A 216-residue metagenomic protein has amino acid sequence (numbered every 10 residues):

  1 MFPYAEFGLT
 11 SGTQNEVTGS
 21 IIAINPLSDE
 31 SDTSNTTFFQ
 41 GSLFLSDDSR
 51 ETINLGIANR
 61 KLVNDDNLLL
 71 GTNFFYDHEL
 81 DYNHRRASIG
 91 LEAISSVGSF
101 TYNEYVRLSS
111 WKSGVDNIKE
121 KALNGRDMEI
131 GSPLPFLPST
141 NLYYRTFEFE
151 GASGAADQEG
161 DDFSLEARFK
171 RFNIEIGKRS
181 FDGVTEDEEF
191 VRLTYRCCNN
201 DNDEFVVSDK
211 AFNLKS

Functional and structural regions predicted by a protein language model:
M1, L108-A155, D162, E166-S216: Flexible, glycine-rich linker and terminal segments associated with outer-membrane beta-barrel/transport systems
M1-S28: Short glycine/proline- and aromatic-enriched beta-strand/turn motifs that initiate or cap beta-hairpins
F2-S11, S34-S46, L68-E79, I89 (+4 more regions): Transmembrane beta-strand segments that form the barrel wall of outer-membrane beta-barrel proteins
P3, V17-S20, I53-L62, N67-Y76: A structural/positional concept
T13, L27-T33, L45-D47, K61-D66 (+4 more regions): Outer-membrane beta-barrel strand-turn architecture
T13-I21, N35, S49-L55, L68 (+5 more regions): Residues that define the transmembrane beta-barrel architecture of outer-membrane proteins
I21-N25, L55-N59, I89-S95, M128-S132 (+2 more regions): Residues on the lipid-exposed face of transmembrane beta-strands in outer-membrane beta-barrel proteins
S28-E51, D116-P138: Eukaryotic alpha-helical scaffold "rod" segments
